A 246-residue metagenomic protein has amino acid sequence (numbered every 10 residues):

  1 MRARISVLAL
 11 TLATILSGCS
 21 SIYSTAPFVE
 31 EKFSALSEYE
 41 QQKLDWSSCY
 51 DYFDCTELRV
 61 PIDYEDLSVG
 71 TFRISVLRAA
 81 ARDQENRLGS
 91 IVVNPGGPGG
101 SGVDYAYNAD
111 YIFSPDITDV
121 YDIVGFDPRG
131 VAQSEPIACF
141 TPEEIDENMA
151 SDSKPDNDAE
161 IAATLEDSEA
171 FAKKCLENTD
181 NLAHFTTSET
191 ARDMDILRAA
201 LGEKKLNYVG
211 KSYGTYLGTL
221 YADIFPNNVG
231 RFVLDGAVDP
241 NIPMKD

Functional and structural regions predicted by a protein language model:
M1-V7: Bacterial N-terminal signal peptides that target proteins for export
V7-A9, E203: Intrinsically disordered, low-complexity segments enriched in polar/charged small residues
I15-G18: C-terminal motif of bacterial Sec signal peptides marking the signal peptidase cleavage site
Y23-D246: Gly/Pro-rich cap/lid or specificity-loop segments adjacent to the active site
